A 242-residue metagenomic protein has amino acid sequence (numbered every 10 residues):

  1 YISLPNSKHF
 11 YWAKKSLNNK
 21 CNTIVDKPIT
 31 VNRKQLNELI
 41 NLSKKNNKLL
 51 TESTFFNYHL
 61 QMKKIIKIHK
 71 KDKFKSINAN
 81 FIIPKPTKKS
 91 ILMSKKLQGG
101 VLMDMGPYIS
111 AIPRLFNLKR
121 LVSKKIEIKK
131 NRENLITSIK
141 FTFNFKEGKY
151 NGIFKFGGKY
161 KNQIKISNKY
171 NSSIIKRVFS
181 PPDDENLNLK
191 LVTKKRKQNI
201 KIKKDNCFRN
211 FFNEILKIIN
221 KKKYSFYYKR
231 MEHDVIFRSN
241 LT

Functional and structural regions predicted by a protein language model:
Y1, K48, N213-T242: C-terminal helix-rich "cap/oligomerization" subdomain common to oxidoreductases
Y1-I24, P28-L42: Beta-loop-alpha module in the N-terminal Rossmann-like domain of NAD(P)-dependent dehydrogenases, especially those
K20-C21, S90-L97, T193-R196: Short glycine/proline- and charge-enriched loop/turn segments that cap or connect secondary-structure elements
V25, L50-E52, I175: Hydrophobic residues in well-ordered beta-strands that form the structural core
N37-F55, K73-A79: Rossmann-fold dehydrogenase core element
F56-V122: Predominantly a Rossmann-like dinucleotide-binding segment in NAD(P)-dependent oxidoreductases
L121-K129: Conserved S-adenosyl-L-methionine
E133-I136, F145-E214, F226-Y227: NAD(P)-dinucleotide binding in Rossmann-like oxidoreductases
